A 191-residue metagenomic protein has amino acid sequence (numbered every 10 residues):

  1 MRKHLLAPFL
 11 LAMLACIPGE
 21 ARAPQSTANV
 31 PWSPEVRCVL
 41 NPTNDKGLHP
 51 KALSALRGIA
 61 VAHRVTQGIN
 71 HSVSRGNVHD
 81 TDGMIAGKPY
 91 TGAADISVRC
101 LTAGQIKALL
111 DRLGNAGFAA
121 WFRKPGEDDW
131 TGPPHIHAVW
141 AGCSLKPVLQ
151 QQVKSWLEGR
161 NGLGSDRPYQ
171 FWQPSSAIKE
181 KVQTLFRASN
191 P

Functional and structural regions predicted by a protein language model:
M1-H4: Positively charged n-region of N-terminal signal peptides that target proteins for export
A7-A15: Bacterial N-terminal signal peptides
F9, P24-N44, Y169-P191: Intrinsic disorder/low-complexity detector
P24-E127: Secreted/periplasmic proteins that engage bacterial cell-wall peptidoglycan
M84-A86, C100-P191: Catalytic cores and adjacent binding grooves of peptidoglycan-active enzymes
